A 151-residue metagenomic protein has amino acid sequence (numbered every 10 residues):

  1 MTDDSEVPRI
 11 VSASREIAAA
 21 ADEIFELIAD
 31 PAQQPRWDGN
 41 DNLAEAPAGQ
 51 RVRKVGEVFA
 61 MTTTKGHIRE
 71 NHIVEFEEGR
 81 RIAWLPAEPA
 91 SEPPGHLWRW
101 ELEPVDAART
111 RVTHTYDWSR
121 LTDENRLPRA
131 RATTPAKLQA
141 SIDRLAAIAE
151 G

Functional and structural regions predicted by a protein language model:
M1-Q50: Hydrophobic ligand-binding cavity/cleft-lining segments
V7-R9, K65, P94, A108: Residue-level preference for beta-strand/loop junctions
A13-R15, R69-E75, H96-P104: Hydrophobic/aromatic beta-strand elements that line small-molecule binding cavities or substrate pockets in beta-rich
E16, E45-S91, R111, A147-G151: Glycine-rich portal/gate segments that line the openings of hydrophobic small-molecule binding cavities
A21-D22, V74-G79, E101-R111: A short, structured loop/turn motif at beta-sheet edges
E88-A140: Beta-strand/loop substructures that line and gate deep hydrophobic ligand-binding cavities in soluble
